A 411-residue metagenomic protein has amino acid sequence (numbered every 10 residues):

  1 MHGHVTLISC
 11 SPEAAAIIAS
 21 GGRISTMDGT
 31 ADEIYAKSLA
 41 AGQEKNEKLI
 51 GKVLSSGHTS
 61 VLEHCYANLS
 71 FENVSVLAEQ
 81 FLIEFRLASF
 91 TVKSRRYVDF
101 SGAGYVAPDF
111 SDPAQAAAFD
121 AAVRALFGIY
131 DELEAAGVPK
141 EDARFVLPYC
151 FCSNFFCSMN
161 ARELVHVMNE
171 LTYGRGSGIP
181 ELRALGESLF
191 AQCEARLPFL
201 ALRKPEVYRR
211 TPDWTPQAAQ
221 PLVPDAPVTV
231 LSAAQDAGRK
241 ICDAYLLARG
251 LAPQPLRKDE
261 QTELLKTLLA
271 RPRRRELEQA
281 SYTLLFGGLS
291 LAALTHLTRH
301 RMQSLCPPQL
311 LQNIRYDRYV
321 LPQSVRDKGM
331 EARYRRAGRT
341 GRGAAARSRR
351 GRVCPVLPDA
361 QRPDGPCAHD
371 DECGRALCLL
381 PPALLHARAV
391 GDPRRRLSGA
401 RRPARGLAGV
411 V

Functional and structural regions predicted by a protein language model:
M1-V411: A conserved ligand/cofactor-binding region detector
